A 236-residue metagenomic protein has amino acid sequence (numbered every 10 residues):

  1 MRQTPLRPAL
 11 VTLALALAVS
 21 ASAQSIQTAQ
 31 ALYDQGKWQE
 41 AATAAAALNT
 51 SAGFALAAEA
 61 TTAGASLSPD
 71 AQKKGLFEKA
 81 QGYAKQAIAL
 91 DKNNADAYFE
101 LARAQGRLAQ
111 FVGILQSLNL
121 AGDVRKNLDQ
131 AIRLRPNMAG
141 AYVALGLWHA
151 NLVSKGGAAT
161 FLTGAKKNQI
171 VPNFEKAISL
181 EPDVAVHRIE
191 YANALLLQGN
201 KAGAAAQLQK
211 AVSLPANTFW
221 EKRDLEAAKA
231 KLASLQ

Functional and structural regions predicted by a protein language model:
M1-V11: Bacterial N-terminal signal peptides that target proteins for export
A9-S20: Bacterial N-terminal signal peptides
A21-S25, A29: Boundary at the C-terminal end of the N-terminal hydrophobic targeting segment
A31-E40, E59-L90, E100-N137, L147-L180 (+2 more regions): Short coil/linker segments at helix-helix boundaries
T50-A52, N94, M138, V184 (+1 more regions): Residue-level recognition of tetratricopeptide repeat
A185-E190, A194-L197, A205-Q236: Terminal, low-structured helical/coil segments at or just beyond the last alpha-helical repeat
